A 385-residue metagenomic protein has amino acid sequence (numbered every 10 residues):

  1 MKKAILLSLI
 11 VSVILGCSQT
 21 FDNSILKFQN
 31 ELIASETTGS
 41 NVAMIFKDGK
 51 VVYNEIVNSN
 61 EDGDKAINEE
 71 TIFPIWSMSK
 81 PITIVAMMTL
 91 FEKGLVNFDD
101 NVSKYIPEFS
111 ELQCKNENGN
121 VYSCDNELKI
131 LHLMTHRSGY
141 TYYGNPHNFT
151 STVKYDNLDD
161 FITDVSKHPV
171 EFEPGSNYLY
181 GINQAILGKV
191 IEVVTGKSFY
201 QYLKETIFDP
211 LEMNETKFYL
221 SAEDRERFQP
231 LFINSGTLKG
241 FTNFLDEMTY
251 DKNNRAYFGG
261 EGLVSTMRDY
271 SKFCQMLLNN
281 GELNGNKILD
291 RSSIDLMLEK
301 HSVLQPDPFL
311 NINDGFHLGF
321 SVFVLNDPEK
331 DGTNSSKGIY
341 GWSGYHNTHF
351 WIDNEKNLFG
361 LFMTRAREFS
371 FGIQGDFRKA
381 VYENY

Functional and structural regions predicted by a protein language model:
M1-D22: Bacterial Sec-dependent N-terminal signal peptides
F21, I75, S79, T83 (+4 more regions): Hydrophobic (often cysteine-bearing) scaffold residues that line and stabilize catalytic clefts of nucleotide/cofactor
F21-F73, L95-N97, E111-E117, D246-M248: Short, conserved catalytic-motif segment at the N-terminal edge
Q29, A43, G49, F73-V102 (+3 more regions): Active-site SXXK
E61-E70, F369-K379: A short, polar/charged loop-to-alpha-helix boundary motif
S77-M78, N177, G181-I182, H346: Catalytic nucleophile serine of serine hydrolases, specifically the conserved "nucleophile elbow" pentapeptide
L112-K337: Short, surface-exposed loop or secondary-structure junction motifs that flank catalytic or metal-binding residues
I339, H346-K356: Short, surface-exposed beta-strand/loop micro-motifs that present aromatic residues
